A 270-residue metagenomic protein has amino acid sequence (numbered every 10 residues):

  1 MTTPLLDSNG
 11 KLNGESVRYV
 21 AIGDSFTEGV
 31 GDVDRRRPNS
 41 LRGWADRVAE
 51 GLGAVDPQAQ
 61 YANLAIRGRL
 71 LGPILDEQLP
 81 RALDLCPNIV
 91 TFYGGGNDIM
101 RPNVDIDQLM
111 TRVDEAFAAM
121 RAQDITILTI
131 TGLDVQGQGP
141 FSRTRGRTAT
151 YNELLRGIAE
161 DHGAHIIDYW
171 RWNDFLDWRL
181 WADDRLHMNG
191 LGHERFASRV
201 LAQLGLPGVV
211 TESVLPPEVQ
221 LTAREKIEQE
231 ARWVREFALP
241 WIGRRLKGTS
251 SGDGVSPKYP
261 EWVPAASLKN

Functional and structural regions predicted by a protein language model:
M1-R67, L79-C86: Serine-esterase "nucleophile elbow" of acetyl-processing enzymes
T2-L5, K11-E15, D161, D184-H187 (+1 more regions): Conserved catalytic region of serine esterases and O-acyltransferases that act on ester linkages in lipids
P57, A122-I127, A164: A short helix->loop->beta-strand "cap" motif at the edges of active sites that frequently abuts
A65-R69, G94-I99: Cell-envelope and extracellular/periplasmic
I66-D76, N103-E115: Glycine-rich anion/phosphate-binding loops
N97-Q108, D134-T150: Serine-dependent acyl-ester chemistry module
Q108-A122, T150-G157: Alpha-helical scaffolding segments of alpha/beta enzyme cores, especially the outer helices of TIM-barrel or partial
G137-W170, G190: Substrate-gating cap/lid alpha-helix
